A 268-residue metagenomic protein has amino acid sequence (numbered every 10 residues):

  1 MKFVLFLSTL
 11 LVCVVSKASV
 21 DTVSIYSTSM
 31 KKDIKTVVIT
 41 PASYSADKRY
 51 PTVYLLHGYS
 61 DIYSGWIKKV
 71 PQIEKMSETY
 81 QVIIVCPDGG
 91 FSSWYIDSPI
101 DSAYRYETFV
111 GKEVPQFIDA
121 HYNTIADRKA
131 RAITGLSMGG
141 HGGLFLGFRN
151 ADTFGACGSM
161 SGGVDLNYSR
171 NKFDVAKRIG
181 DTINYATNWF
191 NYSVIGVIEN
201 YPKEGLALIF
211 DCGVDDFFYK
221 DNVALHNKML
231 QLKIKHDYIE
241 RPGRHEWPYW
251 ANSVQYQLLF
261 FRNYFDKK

Functional and structural regions predicted by a protein language model:
M1-F3, V20: N-terminal leader/targeting segments
F3-V15: Sec-dependent N-terminal signal peptides
A18-K268: Non-catalytic cap/lid and distal C-terminal segments of serine-dependent acyl enzymes
